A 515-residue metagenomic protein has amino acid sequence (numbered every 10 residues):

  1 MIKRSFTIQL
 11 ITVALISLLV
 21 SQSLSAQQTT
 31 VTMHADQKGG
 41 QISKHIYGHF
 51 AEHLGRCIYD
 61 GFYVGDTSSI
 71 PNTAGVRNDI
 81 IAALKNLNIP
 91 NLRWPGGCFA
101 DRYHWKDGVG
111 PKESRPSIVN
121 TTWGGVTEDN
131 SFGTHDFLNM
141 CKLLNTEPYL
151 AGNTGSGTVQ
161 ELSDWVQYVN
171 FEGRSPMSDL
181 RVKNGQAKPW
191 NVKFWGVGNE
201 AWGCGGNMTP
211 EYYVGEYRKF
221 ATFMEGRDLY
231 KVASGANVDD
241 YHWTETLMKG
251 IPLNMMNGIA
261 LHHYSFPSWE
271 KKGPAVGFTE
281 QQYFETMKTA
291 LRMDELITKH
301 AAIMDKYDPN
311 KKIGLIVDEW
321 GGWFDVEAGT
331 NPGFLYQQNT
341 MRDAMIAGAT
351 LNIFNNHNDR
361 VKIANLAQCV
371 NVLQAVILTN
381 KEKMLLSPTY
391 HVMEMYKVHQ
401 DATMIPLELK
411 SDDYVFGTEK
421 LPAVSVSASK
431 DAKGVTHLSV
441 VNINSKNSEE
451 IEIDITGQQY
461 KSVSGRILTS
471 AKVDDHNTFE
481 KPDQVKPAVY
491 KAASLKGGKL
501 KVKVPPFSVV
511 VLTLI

Functional and structural regions predicted by a protein language model:
M1-Q28: Bacterial Sec-dependent N-terminal signal peptides
S25-E245, K249-G258, M293-I515: Non-catalytic accessory regions flanking glycosidase/transglycosidase catalytic cores in CAZymes
L261: Histidine-centered catalytic micro-motifs
Y264-F284, T330: Active-site His/acidic residue clusters
